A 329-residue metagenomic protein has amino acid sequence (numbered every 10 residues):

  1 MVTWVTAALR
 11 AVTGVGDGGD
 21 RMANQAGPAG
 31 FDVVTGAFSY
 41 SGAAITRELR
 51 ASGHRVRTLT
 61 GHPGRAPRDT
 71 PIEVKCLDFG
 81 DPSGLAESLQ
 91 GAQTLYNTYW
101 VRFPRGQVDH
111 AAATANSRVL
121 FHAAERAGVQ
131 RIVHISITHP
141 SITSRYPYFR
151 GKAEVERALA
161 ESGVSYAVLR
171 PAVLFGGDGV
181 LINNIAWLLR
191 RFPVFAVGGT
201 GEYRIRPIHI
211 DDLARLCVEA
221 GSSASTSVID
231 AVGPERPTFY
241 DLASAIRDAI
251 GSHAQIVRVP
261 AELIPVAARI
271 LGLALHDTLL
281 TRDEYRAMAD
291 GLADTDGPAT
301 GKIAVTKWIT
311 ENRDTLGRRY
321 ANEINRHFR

Functional and structural regions predicted by a protein language model:
L9, D20-P28, L216-T281, G291-R329: Mid/C-terminal beta-alpha module of Rossmann-like enzyme folds, strongest in SDR-family dehydrogenases/epimerases
G30-A51: N-terminal Rossmann NAD(P)H-binding glycine-rich loop of SDR-like oxidoreductase domains
T35, L59, T98, I132-T138 (+1 more regions): SDR active-site strand-loop-helix element
R55-G61: Conserved glycine-rich Rossmann-like NAD(P)H-binding loop of the short-chain dehydrogenase/reductase
G64-R126, I137-S144: NAD(P)H-binding glycine-rich loop region in Rossmannoid oxidoreductase-like domains and their noncatalytic homologs
H110-T114, R145-A153, F175, G179 (+4 more regions): Short-chain dehydrogenase/reductase
R157-W187, A196: Conserved beta-loop-beta element that borders a ligand/cofactor-binding pocket
W187-I208, D212, L216-D230: A conserved pocket-lining segment of Rossmann-fold NAD(P)-dependent short-chain dehydrogenase/reductase
